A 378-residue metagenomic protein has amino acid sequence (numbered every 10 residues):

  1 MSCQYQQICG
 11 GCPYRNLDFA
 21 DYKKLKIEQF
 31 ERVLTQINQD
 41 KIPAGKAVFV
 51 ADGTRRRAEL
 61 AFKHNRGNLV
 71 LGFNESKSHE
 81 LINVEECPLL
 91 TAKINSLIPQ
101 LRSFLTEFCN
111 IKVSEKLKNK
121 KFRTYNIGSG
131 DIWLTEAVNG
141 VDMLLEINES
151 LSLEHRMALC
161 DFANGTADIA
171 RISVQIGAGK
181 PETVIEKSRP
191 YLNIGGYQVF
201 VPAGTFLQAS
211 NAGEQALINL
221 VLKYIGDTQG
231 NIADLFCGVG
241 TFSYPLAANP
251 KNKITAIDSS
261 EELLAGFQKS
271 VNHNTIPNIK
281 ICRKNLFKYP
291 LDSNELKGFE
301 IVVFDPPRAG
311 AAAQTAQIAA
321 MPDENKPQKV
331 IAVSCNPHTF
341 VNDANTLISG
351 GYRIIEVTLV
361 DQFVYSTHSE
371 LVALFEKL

Functional and structural regions predicted by a protein language model:
M1-D18, V239: Local cysteine-cluster metal-coordination motifs and their immediate loop/turn environment, predominantly Fe-S cluster
P13-N110, S114, V138: Extended interfacial segments that mediate partner engagement and assembly in macromolecular machines
P43-G45, K120, G128-W133, I355-L359: A short linear hydrophobic-aromatic micro-motif
V48-G53, T124-N126, L134-A137, F363-Y365: A short beta-turn/loop motif at secondary-structure boundaries
R55-E59, N68-V70, S129-D131, G140-D142 (+4 more regions): Broad gene-expression machinery/nucleic-acid interaction feature
A61-K63, E146-N148, E376-L378: Solvent-exposed residues in well-ordered beta-strands and their adjoining turns, especially edge/terminal strands
L105-I185: N-terminal auxiliary segments of SAM/dcSAM-dependent transferases
S150-L378: Rossmann-like S-adenosyl-L-methionine
